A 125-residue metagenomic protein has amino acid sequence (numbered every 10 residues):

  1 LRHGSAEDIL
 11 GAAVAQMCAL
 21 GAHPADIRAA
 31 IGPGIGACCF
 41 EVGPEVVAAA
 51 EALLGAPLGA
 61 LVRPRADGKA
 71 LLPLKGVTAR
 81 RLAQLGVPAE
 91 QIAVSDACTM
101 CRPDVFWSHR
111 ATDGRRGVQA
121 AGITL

Functional and structural regions predicted by a protein language model:
L1-L125: Active-site microenvironment for binding and transforming phosphate-containing groups
